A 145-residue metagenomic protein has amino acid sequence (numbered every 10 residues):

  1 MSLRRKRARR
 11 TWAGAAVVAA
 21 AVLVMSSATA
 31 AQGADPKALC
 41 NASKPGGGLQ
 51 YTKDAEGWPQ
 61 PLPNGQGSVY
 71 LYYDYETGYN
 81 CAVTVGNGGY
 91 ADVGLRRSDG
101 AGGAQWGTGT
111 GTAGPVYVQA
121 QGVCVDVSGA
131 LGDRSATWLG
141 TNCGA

Functional and structural regions predicted by a protein language model:
M1-T52: N-terminal prepro-regions of secreted/extracellular proteins
Q32-A145: Post-signal peptide N-terminal regions of Sec-secreted extracellular proteins
